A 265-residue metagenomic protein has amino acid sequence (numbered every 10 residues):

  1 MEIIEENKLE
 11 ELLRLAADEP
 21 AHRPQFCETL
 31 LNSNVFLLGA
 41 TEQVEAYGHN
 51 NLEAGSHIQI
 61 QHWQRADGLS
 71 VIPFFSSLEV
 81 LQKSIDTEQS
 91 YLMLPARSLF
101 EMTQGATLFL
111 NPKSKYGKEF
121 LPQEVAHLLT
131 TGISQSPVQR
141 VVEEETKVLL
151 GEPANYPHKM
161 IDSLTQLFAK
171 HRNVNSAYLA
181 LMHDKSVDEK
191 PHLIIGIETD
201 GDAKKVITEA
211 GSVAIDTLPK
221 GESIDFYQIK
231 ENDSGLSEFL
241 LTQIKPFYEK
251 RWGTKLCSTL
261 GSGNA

Functional and structural regions predicted by a protein language model:
M1-A265: An interfacial alpha-helical scaffold signature
